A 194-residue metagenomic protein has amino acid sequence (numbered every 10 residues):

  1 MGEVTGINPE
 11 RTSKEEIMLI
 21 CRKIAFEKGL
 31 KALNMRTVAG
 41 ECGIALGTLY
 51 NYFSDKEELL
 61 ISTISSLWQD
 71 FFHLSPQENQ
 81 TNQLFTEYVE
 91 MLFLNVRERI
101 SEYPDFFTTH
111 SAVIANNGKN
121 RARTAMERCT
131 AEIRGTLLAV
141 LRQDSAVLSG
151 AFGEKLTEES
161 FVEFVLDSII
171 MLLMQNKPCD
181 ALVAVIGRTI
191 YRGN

Functional and structural regions predicted by a protein language model:
M1-T12, A151: N-terminal intrinsically disordered/low-complexity leader segments
E16, I20, I24-E58, S62: Helix-turn-helix
I20, I24, D70, N95 (+2 more regions): Amphipathic alpha-helical interface segments
S62, P76-E102, E158-V162: Hydrophobic alpha-helical connector segments
S65-F72: Short, basic, alpha-helical segments at the C-terminal edge of helix-turn-helix-like DNA-binding modules
P76-Q77, T109-N117: Short linear capping/connector segments at secondary-structure termini
S101-D105, T109, G118-V147, L156-E159 (+1 more regions): Amphipathic alpha-helical packing segments from all-alpha helical-bundle domains
R123, E127, S145-I190: Hydrophobic/aromatic-rich alpha-helical bundle segments in the mid-to-C-terminal region
